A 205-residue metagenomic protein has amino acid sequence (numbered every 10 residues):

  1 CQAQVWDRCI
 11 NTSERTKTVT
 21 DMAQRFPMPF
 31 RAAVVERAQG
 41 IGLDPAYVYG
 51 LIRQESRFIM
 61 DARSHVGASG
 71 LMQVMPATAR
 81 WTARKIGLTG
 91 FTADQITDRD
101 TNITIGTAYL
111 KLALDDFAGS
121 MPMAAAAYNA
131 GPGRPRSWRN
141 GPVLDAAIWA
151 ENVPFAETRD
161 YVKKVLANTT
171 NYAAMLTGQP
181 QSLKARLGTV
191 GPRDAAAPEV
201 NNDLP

Functional and structural regions predicted by a protein language model:
C1-P205: Catalytic glycan-binding domains that act on GlcNAc-containing polysaccharides
